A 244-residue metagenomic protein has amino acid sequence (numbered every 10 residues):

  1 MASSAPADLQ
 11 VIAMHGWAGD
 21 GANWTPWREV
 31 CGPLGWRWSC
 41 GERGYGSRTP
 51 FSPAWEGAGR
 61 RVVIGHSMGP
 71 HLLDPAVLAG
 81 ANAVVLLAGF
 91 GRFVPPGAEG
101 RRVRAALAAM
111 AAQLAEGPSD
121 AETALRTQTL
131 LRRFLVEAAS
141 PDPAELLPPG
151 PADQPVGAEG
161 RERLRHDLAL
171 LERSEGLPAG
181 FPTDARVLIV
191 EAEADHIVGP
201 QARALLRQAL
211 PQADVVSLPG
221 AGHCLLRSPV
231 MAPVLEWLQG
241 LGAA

Functional and structural regions predicted by a protein language model:
A2-T49: Conserved HGGG/HGGXW glycine-rich cap/lid loop of the alpha/beta-hydrolase fold
I12-G16, H66, E191-A192, P219: The conserved beta1-alpha1 loop
G80-P118, R163-D167: Flexible "cap/lid" loop of the alpha/beta hydrolase fold
A124-E172: Conserved alpha/beta-hydrolase catalytic His-Asp/Glu region
P182-T183, I189-E191, D195: Short beta-strand/loop motif that positions the catalytic acidic residue of the alpha/beta-hydrolase fold
A185, G199-Q208: Short alpha-helix in the alpha/beta-hydrolase fold that links the catalytic acid
E193-V198, H223-C224: Acidic catalytic loop of the alpha/beta-hydrolase fold
A221-P233: Catalytic histidine-centered segment of alpha/beta-hydrolase-like enzymes
